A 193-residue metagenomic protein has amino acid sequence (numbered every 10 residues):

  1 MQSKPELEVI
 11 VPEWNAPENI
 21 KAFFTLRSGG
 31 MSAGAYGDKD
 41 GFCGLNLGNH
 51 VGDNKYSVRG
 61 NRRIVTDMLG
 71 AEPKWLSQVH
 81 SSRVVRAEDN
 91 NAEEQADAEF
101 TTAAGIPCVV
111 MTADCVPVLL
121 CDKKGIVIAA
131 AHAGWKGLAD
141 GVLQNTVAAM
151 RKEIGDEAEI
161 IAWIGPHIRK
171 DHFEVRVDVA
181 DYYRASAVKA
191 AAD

Functional and structural regions predicted by a protein language model:
M1-D193: Active-site microenvironment for binding and transforming phosphate-containing groups
